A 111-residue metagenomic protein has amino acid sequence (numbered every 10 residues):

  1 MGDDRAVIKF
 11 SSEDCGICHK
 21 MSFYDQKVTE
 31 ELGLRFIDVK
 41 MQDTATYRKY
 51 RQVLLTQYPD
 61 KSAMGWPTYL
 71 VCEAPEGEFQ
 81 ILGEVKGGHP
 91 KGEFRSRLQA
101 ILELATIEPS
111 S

Functional and structural regions predicted by a protein language model:
M1-R35: Local sequence-structure signature of Cys/Sec-based thiol-disulfide redox active-site neighborhoods
F10-S11, L32-Q52: Thiol-based oxidoreductase modules, predominantly thioredoxin-like and allied folds used for disulfide exchange
G16-Q26, T44-A45, K49, V53-M64: Chalcogenol-based redox active-site neighborhoods
F36-K40, K61, L70: Catalytic cores of transferase enzymes with a strong primary signal for eukaryotic protein kinases
M64-S110: Non-catalytic, surface beta->alpha helical segment in thiol-disulfide oxidoreductase systems
